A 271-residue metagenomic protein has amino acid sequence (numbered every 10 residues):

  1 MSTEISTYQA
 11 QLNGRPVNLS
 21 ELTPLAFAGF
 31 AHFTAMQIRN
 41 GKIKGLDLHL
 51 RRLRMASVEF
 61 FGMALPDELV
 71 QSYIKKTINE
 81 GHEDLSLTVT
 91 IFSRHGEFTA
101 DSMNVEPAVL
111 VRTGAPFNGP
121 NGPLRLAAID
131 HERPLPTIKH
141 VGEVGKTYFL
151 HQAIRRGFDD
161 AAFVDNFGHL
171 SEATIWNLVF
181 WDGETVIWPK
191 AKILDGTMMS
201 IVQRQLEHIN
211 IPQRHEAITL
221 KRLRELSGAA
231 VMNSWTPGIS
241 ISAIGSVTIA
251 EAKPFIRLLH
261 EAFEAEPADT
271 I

Functional and structural regions predicted by a protein language model:
M1-K75, D101-I271: Helix-start/capping segments and mature chain N-termini
L69-K76, L85-T99: Short, glycine/charge-rich beta-strand/loop segments that flank catalytic centers and engage negatively charged groups
E83-L85, P107: A generic structural signal for short beta-strands and their flanking turns/coil linkers
